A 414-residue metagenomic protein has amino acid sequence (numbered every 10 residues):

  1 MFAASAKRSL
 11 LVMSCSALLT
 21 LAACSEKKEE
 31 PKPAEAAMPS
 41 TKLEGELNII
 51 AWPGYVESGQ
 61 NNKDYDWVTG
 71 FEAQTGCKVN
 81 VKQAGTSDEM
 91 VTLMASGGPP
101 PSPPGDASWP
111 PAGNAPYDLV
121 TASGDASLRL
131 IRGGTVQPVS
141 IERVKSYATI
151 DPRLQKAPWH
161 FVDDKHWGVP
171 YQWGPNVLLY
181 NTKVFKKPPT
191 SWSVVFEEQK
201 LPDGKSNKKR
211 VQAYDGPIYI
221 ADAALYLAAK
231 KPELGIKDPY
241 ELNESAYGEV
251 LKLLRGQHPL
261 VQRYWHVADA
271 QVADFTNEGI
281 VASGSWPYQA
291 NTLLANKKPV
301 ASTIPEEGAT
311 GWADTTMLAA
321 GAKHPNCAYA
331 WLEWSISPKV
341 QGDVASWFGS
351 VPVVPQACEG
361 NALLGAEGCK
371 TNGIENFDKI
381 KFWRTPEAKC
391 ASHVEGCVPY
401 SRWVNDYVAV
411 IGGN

Functional and structural regions predicted by a protein language model:
M1-L47, N414: Short, low-complexity disordered leader/linker segments with a strong preference for bacterial N-terminal type II
C24, K32-R129: Early extracytoplasmic/lumenal segment of secretory-pathway proteins
G54-K63, S87-D88, Y117, T121-V272: Extracytoplasmic ligand-binding site segments that recognize negatively charged/polar headgroups
M94, L130, D274-E278, L318: Hydrophobic residues within well-ordered alpha-helices
S102, P116-T121, Y264, V281-W286 (+1 more regions): Paired acidic/hydrophobic, glycine-rich loop segments that form the ligand-binding mouth/hinge of periplasmic-binding
S285, L294-W347, G413: Extracytoplasmic/periplasmic substrate-recognition and gating elements
A319-R384: Mature extracytoplasmic/periplasmic domains
I380-N414: Conserved C-terminal helix/tail region of periplasmic/extracytoplasmic solute-binding proteins
